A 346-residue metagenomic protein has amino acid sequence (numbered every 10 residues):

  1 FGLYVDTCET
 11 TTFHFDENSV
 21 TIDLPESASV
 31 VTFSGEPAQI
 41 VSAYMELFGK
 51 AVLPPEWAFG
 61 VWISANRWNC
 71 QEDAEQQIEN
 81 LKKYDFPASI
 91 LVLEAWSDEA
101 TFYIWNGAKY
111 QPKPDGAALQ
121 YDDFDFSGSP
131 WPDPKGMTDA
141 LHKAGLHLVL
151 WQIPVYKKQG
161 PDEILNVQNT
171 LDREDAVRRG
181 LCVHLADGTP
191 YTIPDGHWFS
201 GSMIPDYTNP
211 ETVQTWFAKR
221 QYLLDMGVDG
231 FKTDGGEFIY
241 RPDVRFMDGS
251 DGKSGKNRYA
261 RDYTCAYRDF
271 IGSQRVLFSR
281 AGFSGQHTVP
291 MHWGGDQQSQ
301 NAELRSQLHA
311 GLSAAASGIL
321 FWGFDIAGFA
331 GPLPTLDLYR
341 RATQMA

Functional and structural regions predicted by a protein language model:
F1-A346: Catalytic-domain carbohydrate-binding cleft regions of carbohydrate-active enzymes
